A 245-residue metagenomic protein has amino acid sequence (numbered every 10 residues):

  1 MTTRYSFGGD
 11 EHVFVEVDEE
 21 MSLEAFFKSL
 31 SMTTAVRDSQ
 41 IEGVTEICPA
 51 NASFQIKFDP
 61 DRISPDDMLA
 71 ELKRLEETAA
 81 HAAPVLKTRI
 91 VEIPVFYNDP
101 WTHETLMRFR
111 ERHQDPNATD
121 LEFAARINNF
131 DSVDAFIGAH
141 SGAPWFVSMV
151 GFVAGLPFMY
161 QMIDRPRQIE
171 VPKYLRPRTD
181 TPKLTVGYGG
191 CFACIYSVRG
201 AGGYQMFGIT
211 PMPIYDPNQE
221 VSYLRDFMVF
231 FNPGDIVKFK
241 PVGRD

Functional and structural regions predicted by a protein language model:
M1-D245: Glycine-rich active-site loops that engage anionic ligands at enzyme catalytic sites
